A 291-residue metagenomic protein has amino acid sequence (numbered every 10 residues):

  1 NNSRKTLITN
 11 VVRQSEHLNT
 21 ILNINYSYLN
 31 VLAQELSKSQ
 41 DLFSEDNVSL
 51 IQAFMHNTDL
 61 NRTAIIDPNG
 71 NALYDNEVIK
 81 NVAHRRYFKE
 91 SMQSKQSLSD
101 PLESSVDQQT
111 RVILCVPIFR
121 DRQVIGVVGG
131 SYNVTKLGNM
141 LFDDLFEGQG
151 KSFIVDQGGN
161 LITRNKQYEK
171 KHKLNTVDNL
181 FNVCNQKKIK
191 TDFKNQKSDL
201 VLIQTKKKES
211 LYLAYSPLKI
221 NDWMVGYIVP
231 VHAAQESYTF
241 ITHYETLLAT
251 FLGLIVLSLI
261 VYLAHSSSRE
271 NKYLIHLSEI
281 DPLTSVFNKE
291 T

Functional and structural regions predicted by a protein language model:
N1-L42: Juxtamembrane extracytoplasmic/periplasmic/luminal helical "stalk" adjacent to the first N-terminal
F43-D59, E90, F119, Q123 (+2 more regions): Solvent-exposed, extracytoplasmic
V48-L50, D75-E103, Y168-L202: Extracytoplasmic/periplasmic sensor domains and loops in membrane signaling proteins
I66, G70-E77, N160-N165, A214-Y215: Amphipathic coiled-coil signal-relay and dimerization helices
P68-D144: Extracytoplasmic/periplasmic ligand-binding sensor regions of membrane-associated signaling proteins
D178-T246: Extracellular/periplasmic juxtamembrane segments that couple receptor/chemosensory ectodomains to their
H232-L274: Cytoplasm-proximal transmembrane signaling helix
L274-T291: Conserved nucleotide-binding and Mg2+-coordinating catalytic segments in signaling enzymes
